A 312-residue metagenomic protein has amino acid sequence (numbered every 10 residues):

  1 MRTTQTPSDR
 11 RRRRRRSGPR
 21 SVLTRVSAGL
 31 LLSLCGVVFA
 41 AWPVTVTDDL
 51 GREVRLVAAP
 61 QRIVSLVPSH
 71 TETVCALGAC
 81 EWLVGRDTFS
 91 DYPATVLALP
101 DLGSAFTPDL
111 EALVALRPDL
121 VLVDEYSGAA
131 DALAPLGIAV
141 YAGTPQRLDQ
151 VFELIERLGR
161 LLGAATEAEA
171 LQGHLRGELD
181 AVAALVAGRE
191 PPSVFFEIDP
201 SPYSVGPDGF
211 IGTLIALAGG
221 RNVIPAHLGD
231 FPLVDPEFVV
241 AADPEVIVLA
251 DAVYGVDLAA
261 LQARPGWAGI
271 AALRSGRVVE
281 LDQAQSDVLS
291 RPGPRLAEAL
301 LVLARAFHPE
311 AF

Functional and structural regions predicted by a protein language model:
M1-V22: N-terminal secretory signal peptides that target proteins for export/translocation
R25-V38: Bacterial N-terminal signal peptides
V44, R52-E53, L120, G128-Y203 (+3 more regions): Extracytoplasmic substrate-binding proteins
T47-G51, L102-E111, H227-P236: Short helix-initiation/N-cap motifs at beta->coil->alpha
Q61-L116, L120-Y126, V223: A short, structured surface patch at a secondary-structure boundary
V67, E125-Y126, I198-P200, H227 (+3 more regions): Short secondary-structure boundary segments
D87, D208-F231, D251, R277-D282: His/Asp/Glu-enriched short active-site or ligand-binding loop at hydrolase and phosphoryl-transfer sites
L110-R117, P135-L136, V234-D243: Short helices/loops that flank or line small-molecule/ion binding pockets
